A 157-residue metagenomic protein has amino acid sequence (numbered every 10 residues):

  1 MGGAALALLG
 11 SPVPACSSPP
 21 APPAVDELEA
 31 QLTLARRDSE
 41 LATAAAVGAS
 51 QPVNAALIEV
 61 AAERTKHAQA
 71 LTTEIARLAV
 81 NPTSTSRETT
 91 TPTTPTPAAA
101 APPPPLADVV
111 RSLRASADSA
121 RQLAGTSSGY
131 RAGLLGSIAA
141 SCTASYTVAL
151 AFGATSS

Functional and structural regions predicted by a protein language model:
G2-S157: All-alpha RGS (Regulator of G-protein Signaling) helical domain and cognate RGS-like helical scaffolds
